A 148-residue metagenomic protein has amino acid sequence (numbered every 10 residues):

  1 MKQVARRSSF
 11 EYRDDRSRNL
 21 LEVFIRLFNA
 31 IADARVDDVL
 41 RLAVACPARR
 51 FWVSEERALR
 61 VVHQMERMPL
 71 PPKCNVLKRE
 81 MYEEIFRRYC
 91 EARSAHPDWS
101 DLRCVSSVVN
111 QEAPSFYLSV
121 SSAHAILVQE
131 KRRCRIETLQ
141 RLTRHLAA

Functional and structural regions predicted by a protein language model:
M1-N29, A45-S94, E137-A148: Basic, amphipathic alpha-helix used for nucleic-acid engagement in HTH/winged-helix/SANT-Myb modules and analogous
N29-A48, S54, A92-E112: Short, charged amphipathic recognition helices of the HTH superfamily and cognate SANT/SANTA-like modules
V44-V61, S107-Q129: Short, basic interhelical loop/turn and adjoining N-cap of the next helix at nucleic-acid- or acidic-partner-contacting
